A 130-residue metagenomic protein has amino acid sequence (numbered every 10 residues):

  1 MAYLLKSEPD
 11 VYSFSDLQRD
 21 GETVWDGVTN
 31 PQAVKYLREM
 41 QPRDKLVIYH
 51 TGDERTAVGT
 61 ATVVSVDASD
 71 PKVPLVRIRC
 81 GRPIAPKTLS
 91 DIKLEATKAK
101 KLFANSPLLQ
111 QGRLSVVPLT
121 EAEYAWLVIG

Functional and structural regions predicted by a protein language model:
M1-D10, T29, A68-G130: Contiguous surface segments at macromolecular interaction interfaces
M1-P42, E123-Y124: Compositionally biased, charged N-terminal/linker segments
S15-R19, T62-V64, I92-K98: Surface-exposed flexible segments
D16, M40-Q41, D53-A57, P71-V73: Short glycine/proline-enriched turns and hinge-like loops at secondary-structure junctions
K45, R55-D67: Short beta-strand-centered aromatic/proline hotspots
I48-G52: Short, surface-exposed secondary-structure boundary micro-motifs
